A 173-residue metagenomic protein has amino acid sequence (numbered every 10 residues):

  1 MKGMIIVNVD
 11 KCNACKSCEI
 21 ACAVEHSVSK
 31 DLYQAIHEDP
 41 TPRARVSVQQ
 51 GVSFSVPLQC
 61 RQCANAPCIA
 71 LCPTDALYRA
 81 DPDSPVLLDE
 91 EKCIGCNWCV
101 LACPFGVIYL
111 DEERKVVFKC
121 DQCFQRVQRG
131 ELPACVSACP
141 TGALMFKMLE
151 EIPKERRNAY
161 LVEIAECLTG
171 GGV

Functional and structural regions predicted by a protein language model:
M1-D10: N-terminal beta-strand motif that seeds the catalytic metal site of vicinal oxygen chelate
K2, V28-Q62, I69-A70, E90-K92 (+1 more regions): Flanking helices and flexible, charged tails adjoining ferredoxin-like Fe-S electron-transfer domains in multi-subunit
V9, T74, E90: Aromatic-flanked redox-active Cys/Sec active sites in thiol-based oxidoreductases, especially the WC-centered
K11-N13, R126: Residues that cap or initiate secondary-structure elements
N13, S17-A23: N-terminal signal-anchor transmembrane alpha helix
Q62-A80, S84-P85: Ordered, amphipathic secondary-structure segments that act as subunit-interaction surfaces in large macromolecular
